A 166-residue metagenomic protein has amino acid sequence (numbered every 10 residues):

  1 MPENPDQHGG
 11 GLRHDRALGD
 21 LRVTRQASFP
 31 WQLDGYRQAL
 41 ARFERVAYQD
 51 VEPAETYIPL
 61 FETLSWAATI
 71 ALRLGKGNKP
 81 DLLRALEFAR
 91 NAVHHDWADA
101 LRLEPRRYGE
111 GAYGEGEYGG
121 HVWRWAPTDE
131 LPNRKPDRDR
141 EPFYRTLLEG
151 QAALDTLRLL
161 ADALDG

Functional and structural regions predicted by a protein language model:
P2-I58, K76-G166: Acidic, Ser/Thr/Gly/Pro-rich intrinsically disordered interaction regions
L60-A71: Contiguous, amphipathic alpha-helical segments that mediate oligomerization or scaffolding in large protein assemblies
